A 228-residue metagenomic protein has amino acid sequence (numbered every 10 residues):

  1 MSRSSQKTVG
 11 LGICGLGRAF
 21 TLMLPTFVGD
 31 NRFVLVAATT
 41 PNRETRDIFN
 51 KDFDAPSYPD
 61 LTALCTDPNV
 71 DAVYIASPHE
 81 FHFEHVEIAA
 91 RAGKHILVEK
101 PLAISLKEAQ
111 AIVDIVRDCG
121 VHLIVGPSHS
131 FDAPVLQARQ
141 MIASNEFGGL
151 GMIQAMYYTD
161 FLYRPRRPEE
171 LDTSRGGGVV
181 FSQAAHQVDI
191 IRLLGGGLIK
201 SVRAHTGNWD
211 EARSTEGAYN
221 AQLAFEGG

Functional and structural regions predicted by a protein language model:
M1-D52: N-terminal Rossmann-like dinucleotide-binding module
I13, P59, V98, L123-V125 (+1 more regions): Hydrophobic residues in well-ordered beta-strands that form the structural core
G15-M23, C65-V73, V121: A broad helix-preferring feature
A37, A72, M152: Short, Asp-centered acidic motifs that coordinate Mg2+ and/or phosphate in catalytic or ligand-binding sites
F53-I115: Beta-loop-alpha module in the N-terminal Rossmann-like domain of NAD(P)-dependent dehydrogenases, especially those
A111-S128, G148-I153: Rossmann-fold dehydrogenase core element
H129-R213, Y219-Q222: Predominantly a Rossmann-like dinucleotide-binding segment in NAD(P)-dependent oxidoreductases
